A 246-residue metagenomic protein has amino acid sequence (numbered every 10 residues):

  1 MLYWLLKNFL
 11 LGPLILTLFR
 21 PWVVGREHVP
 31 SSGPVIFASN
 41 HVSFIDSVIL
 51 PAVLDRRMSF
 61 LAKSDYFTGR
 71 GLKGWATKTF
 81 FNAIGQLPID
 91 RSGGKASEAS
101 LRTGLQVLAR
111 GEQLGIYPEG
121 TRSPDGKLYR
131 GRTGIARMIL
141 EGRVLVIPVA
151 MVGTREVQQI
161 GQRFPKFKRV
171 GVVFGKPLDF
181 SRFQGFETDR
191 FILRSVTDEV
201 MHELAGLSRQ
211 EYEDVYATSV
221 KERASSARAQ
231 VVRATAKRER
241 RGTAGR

Functional and structural regions predicted by a protein language model:
M1-R20, G69-G85, R163-R169: Alpha-helical membrane-targeting segments
L2, E98-R246: Non-catalytic C-terminal accessory region of glycerolipid acyltransferases and related lyso-lipid remodeling enzymes
F9, P21-R26, I45-S47, G74 (+3 more regions): A generic local structural motif
L10-G12, A83-R91, P118-R122: Short, basic, glycine/proline-bearing loop/turn elements
L11, L50-P51, K78, I135-I139: Short amphipathic alpha-helical segments and helix-helix/interface helices
L16, V29-G94: Catalytic core of membrane glycerolipid acyltransferases/transacylases, capturing the structured, soluble-facing
L16-V23, A96-E98, T154-E156: Short gly/ser/thr-rich secondary-structure transition/capping motifs
